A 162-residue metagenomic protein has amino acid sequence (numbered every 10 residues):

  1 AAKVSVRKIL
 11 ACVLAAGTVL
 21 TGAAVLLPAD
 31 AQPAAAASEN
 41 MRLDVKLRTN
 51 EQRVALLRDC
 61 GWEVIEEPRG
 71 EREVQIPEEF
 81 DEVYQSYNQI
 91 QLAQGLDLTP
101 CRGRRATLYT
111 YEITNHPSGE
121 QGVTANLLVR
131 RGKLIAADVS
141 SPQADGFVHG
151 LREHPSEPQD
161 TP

Functional and structural regions predicted by a protein language model:
A1-V4, L20-S86: N-terminal export/targeting and maturation segments
V4-V6, V129: Surface-exposed, interaction-prone regions with an acidic/low-complexity signature
K8-V19: Sec-dependent N-terminal signal peptides
C12, G22-A24, E112-I113: Charged, low-complexity intrinsically disordered segments
E39-V45, I113-N115, T124-A125, V139-S141: Second-shell loop/turn segments in exported
K46-N50, S118, G132: Solvent-exposed, acidic/flexible segments
D59-E120: Mature extracytoplasmic domains of secretory-pathway proteins
G122-P162: A short, surface-exposed interaction/processing loop segment used at functional sites
